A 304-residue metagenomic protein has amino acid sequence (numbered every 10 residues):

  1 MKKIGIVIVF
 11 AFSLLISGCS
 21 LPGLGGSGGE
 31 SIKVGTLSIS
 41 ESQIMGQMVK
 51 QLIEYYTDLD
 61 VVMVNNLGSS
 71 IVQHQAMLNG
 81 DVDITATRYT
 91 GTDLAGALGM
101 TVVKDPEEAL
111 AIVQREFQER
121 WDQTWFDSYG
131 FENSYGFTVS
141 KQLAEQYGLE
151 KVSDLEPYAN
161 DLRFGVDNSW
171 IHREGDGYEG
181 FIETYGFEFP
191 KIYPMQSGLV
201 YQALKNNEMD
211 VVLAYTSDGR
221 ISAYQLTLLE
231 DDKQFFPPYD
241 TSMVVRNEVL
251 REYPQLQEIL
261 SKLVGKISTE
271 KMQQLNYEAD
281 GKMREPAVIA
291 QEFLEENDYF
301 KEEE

Functional and structural regions predicted by a protein language model:
M1-G5: Positively charged n-region of N-terminal signal peptides that target proteins for export
L15-G18: C-terminal motif of bacterial Sec signal peptides marking the signal peptidase cleavage site
S20-G23: Bacterial signal peptide processing site
S31-L67, F131-Y201, R284-A287: Bilobed "Venus flytrap"/periplasmic-binding protein-like clamshell domains and structurally analogous long
E41, R173, G177, I182-F187 (+2 more regions): An extracytoplasmic/periplasmic, membrane-proximal ligand-sensing/linker region
L52, I71-V82, L98-M100, E179-T184 (+1 more regions): Short helices/loops that flank or line small-molecule/ion binding pockets
G96-E107, V113-F126, E208, R220-Q234: Ligand-binding "clamshell"
S134-E145, D240-Y253: A bilobed periplasmic-binding-protein/Venus flytrap-type ligand-binding module shared by bacterial periplasmic
